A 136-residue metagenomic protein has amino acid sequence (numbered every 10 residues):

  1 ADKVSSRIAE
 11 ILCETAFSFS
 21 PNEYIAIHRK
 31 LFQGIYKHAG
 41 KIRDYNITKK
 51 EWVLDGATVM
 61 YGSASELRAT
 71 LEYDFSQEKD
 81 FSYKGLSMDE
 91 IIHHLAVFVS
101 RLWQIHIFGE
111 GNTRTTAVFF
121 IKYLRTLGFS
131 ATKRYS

Functional and structural regions predicted by a protein language model:
A1-S136: FIC/Doc superfamily catalytic core
